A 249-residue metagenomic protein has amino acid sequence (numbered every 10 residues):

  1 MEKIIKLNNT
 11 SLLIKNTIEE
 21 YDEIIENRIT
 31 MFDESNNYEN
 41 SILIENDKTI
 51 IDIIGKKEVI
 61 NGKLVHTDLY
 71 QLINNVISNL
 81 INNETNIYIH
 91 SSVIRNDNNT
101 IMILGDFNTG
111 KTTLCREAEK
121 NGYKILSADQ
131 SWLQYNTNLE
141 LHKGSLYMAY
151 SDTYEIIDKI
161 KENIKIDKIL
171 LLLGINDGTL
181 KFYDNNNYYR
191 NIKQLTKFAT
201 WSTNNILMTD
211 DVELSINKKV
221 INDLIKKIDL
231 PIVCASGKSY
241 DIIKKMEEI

Functional and structural regions predicted by a protein language model:
M1, N46-D47, Y88-H90: A short, compositionally biased
E2, K6-I25, I29-T30, S91-D106 (+1 more regions): Glycine-rich, often acidic-flanked micro-motifs that create phosphate/phosphodiester-binding or positioning elements
M31, S35-N79, E248-I249: Charged, amphipathic alpha-helical linker segments immediately N-terminal to NTP-binding catalytic cores
E39-I44, N82-T85, I221-L224: Short linear motifs in intrinsically disordered
I54-K57, G62-H66, T85-I87, Q130-Q134 (+1 more regions): A broad, low-specificity signal for short, low-complexity segments enriched in glycine/proline and polar/charged
L80-R95: Pre-Walker A adenine-sensing motif
T109-G110: Conserved glycine(s) of the Walker
L114-C115: Post-Walker A alpha-helix
